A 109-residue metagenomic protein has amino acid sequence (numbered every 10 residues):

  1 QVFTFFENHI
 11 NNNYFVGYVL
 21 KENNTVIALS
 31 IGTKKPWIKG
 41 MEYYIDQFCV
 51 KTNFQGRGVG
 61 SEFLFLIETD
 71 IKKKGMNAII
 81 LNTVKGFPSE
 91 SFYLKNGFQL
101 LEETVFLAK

Functional and structural regions predicted by a protein language model:
Q1-G17: Active-site rim helix/loop that mediates acceptor-substrate recognition in acyltransferases
F15, L29, L101-F106: Short hydrophobic/aromatic beta-strand or adjacent loop that forms the aromatic wall/cage of a ligand/substrate-binding
V19, T25-K34, Y44, C49: Conserved beta-strand in the GNAT
K35-I45, Q55, L101-E102: A conserved beta-turn-beta hairpin within the catalytic core of GNAT-like acetyltransferases that forms part
I45, I79-T83: Conserved hydrophobic beta-strand within the GNAT/NAT acetyltransferase core sheet that lines the active-site cleft
V50, G56-T69, L94-K95: Conserved acetyl-CoA-binding loop-helix of GNAT-fold acetyltransferases
K51, V84: Residue-level recognition of the GNAT/N-acetyltransferase active site
S61, K73, N77, K85-E103 (+1 more regions): Conserved active-site alpha-helix within GNAT-family acetyltransferase domains
